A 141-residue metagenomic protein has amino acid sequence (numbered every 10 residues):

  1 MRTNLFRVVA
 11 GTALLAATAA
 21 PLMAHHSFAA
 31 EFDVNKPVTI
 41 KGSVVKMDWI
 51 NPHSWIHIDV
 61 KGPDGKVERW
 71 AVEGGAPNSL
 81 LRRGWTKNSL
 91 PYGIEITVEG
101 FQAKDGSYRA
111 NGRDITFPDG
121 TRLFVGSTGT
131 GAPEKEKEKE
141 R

Functional and structural regions predicted by a protein language model:
M1-T12: Bacterial N-terminal signal peptides that target proteins for export
A20-A24: Sec/Tat signal peptide C-region and signal peptidase I cleavage site
H25-K41: Short N-terminal segments immediately surrounding and downstream of signal-peptide cleavage
I40-V44, E95: Conserved hydrophobic positions within beta-strands
I50-K61: Short aromatic-glycine-enriched beta-strand elements
R82-V98: Short nucleic-acid-contacting surface segments enriched for D/E, G, S/T with interspersed K/R
A103-S127: OB-fold/S1-family single-stranded nucleic acid-binding modules
T121-R141: Extended, charge-rich, solvent-exposed interface segments
